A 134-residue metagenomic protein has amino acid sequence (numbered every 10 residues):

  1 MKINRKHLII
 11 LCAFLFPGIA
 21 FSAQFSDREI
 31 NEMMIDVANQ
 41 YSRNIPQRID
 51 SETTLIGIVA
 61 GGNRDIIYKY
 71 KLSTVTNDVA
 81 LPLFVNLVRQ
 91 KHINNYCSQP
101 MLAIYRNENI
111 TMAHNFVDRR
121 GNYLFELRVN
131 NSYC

Functional and structural regions predicted by a protein language model:
K2-I9: Bacterial N-terminal signal peptides that target proteins for export
I10-G18: Bacterial N-terminal signal peptides
S22-N63: N-proximal, solvent-exposed amphipathic alpha-helical segments enriched in charged/polar residues
F25, Y133-C134: Short, solvent-exposed mixed-charge patches
E32, E52-I56, A113-N115, G121 (+1 more regions): Amphipathic, Lys/Arg-enriched alpha-helical "gate/interface" segment within cytosolic domains that mediates
R48, G57-L102: Mature extracytoplasmic domains of secretory-pathway proteins
Y70-T74, F116-R120, V129-N131: A mature extracytoplasmic/lumenal domain signature
N94-F125: A short amphipathic beta-strand at an alpha->beta junction
